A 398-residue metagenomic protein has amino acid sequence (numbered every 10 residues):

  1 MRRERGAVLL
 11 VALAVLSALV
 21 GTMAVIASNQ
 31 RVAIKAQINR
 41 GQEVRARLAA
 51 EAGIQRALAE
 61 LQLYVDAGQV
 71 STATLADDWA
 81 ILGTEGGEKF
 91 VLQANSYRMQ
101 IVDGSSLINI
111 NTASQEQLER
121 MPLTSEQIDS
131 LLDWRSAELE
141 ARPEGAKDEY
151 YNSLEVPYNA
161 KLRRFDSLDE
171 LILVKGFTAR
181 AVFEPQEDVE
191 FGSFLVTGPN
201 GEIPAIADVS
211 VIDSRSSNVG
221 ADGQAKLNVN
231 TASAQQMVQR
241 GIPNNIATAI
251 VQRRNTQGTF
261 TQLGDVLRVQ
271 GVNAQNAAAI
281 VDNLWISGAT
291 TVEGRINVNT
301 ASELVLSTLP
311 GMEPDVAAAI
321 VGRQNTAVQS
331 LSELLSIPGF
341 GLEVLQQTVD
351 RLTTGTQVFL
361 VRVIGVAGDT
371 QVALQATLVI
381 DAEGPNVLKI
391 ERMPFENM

Functional and structural regions predicted by a protein language model:
R2-M398: Compositionally biased linear targeting/interaction segments
